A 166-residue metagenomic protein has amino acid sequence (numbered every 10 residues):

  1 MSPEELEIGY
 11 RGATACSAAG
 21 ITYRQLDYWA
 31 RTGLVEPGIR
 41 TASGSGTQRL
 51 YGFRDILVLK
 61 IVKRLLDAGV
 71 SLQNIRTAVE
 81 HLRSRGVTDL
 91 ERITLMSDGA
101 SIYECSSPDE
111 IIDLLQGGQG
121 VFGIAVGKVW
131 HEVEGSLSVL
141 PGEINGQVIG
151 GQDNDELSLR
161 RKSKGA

Functional and structural regions predicted by a protein language model:
M1-G9, F53-A166: Amphipathic alpha-helical "stalk" segments
M1-V58, L66-D67: Basic helix-turn-helix/winged-helix DNA-binding cores and closely related short helical interaction motifs
